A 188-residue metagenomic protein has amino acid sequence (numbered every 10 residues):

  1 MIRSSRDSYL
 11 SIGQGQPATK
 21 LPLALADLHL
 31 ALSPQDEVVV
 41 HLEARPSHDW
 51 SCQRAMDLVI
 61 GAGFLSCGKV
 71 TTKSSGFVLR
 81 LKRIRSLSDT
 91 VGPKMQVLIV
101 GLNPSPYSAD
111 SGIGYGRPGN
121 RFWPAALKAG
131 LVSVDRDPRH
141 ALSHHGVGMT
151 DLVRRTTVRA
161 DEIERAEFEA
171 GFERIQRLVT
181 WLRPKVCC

Functional and structural regions predicted by a protein language model:
I2-L10, G15-Q16, P22, A44-M56 (+1 more regions): A polyanion-binding, active-site-adjacent surface
L21-L28: Short, acidic/polar
H29-S33, V179-L182: Short, conserved loop/helix-junction motifs that constitute active-site signature segments in enzyme catalytic cores
L32-P46: Short glycine-rich, basic-tinged beta-strand/loop micro-motifs
